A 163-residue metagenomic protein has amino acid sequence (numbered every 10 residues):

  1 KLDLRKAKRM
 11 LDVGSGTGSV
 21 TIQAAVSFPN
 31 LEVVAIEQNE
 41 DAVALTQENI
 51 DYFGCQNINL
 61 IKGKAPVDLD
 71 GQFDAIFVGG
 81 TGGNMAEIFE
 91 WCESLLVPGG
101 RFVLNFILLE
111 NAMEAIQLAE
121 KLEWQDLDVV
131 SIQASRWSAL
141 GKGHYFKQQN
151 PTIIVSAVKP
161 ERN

Functional and structural regions predicted by a protein language model:
A7-G16: Conserved class I S-adenosyl-L-methionine
T17-P29: Conserved SAM-binding loop of SAM-dependent methyltransferases across substrates and taxa, primarily the Class I
N30-V34: Short beta-strand element of Class I
I36-G71: S-adenosyl-L-methionine
E37-D41, N84, I107: Short beta->alpha hinge that forms the Motif I/post-I loop of the SAM-binding pocket
Q72-G80: Short SAM/SAH-binding signature in class I
G83-W91: A short, conserved alpha-helix within the catalytic core of class I
W91-I153: C-terminal substrate-binding/active-site "lid" region of AdoMet-derived donor-dependent transferases
